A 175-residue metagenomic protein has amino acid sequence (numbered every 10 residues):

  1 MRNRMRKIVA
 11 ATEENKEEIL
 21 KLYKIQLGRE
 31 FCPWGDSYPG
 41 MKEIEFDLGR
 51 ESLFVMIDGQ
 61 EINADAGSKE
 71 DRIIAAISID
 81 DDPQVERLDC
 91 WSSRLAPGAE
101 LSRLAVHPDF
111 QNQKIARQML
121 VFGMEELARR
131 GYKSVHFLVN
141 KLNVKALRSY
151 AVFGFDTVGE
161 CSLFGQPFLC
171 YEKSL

Functional and structural regions predicted by a protein language model:
R2, S162-L175: Terminal substrate-recognition subdomain of acyl/acetyltransferases
R6-K21: A short beta-loop-alpha structural element at the N-terminal edge of CoA-dependent acyl/N-acetyltransferase catalytic
E13, K24-D109, L120-V121: Acetyl-CoA-dependent GNAT
E14-E18, P39, V144-K145, Q166: Short alpha-helical
V106, N112-E125, R148-V152: Conserved acetyl-CoA-binding loop-helix of GNAT-fold acetyltransferases
L120, L127-L138: Conserved GNAT acetyl-CoA-binding A-motif
F137-L147, L163-P167: Conserved beta-strand-loop-alpha-helix junction that forms the acyl-donor binding cleft
A151-E160: Conserved acetyl-CoA-binding loop of GNAT-fold acetyltransferases
